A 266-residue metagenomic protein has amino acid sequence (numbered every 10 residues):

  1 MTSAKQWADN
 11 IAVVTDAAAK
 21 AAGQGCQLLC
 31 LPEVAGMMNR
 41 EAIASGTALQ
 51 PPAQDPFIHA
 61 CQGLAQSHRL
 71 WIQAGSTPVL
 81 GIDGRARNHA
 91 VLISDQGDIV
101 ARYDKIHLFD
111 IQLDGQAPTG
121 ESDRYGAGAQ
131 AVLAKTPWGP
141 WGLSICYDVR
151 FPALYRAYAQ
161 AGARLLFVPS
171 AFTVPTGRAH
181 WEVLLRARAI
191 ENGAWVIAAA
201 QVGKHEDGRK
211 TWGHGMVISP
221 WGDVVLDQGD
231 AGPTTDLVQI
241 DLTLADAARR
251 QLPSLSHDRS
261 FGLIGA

Functional and structural regions predicted by a protein language model:
M1-A4: Generic N-terminal amphipathic, Lys/Arg-enriched alpha-helix
W7, I11-Q96, V100-R102, F172-A194: Cys-nucleophile CN-hydrolase/nitrilase-fold catalytic domain and related Cys-dependent amidase chemistry that acts on
A35-M38, H107-F109, L244: Feature marks short, surface-exposed loop/turn motifs that line or immediately flank catalytic pockets and channel
A53-Q73, P140, V149-T235: CN hydrolase (nitrilase-like) catalytic-core segments centered on the catalytic cysteine and neighboring Lys/Glu
S76, H89-L92, V132-A134, G215-V217 (+1 more regions): Short beta-strand scaffold segments in enzyme catalytic cores
G81-A161, V174-R178, V183, R250-S254: Active-site catalytic loop in hydrolytic enzyme cores
Y103, A134, A199, Q228 (+1 more regions): Hydrophobic residues at beta-strand termini and immediately following loops that shape nucleotide-binding pockets
T243-A266: A short C-terminal boundary segment appended to hydrolase-like catalytic domains
